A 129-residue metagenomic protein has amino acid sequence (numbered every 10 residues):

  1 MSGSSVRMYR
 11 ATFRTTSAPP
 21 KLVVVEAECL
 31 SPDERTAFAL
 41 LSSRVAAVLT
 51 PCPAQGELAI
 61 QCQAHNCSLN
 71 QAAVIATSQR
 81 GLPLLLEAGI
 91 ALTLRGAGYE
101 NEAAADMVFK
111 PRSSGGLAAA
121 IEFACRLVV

Functional and structural regions predicted by a protein language model:
S2-I75, Q79-E87: Conserved acidic, metal-coordinating active-site core of Asp-based, Mg2+-dependent phosphoryl-transfer enzymes
Q55-V129: Mg2+-dependent phosphoryl-transfer enzymes with acidic/Ser/Thr/Gly-rich catalytic loops
